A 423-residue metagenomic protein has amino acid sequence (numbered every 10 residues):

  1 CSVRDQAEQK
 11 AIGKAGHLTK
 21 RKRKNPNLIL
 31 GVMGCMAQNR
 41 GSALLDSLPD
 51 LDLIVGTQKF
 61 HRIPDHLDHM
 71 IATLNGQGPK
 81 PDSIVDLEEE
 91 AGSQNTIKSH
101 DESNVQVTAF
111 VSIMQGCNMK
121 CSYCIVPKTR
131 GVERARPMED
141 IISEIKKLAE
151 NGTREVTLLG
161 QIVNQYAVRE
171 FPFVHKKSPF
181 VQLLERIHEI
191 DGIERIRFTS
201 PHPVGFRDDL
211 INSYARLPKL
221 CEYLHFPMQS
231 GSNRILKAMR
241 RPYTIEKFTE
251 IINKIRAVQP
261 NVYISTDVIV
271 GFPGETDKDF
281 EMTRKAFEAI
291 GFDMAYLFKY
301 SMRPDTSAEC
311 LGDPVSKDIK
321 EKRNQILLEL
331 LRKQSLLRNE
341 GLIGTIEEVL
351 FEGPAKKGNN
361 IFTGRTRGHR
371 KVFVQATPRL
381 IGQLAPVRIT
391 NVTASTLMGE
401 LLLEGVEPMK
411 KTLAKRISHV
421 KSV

Functional and structural regions predicted by a protein language model:
C1-Y166, P179, L224, E246-A257 (+3 more regions): Proteins enriched for Cys/Gly/acidic motifs involved in redox and nucleic-acid/cofactor modification
L28, D52, D82, I193-E194 (+2 more regions): A structural micro-motif
L30-G34, N39, E150-D277, E288: Conserved SAM/AdoMet-binding glycine-rich loop
S103-V107, C117-M119, L220, S230 (+5 more regions): Short flexible coil/turn linkers enriched for glycine and charged/polar residues that connect secondary-structure
C121, I141, L158, F198 (+7 more regions): Conserved, mostly hydrophobic/aromatic
G160-I162, S200-H202, M228-S230, T266-V270 (+6 more regions): Active-site proximal loops enriched in glycine and acidic residues that flank catalytic Cys/His/Asp and coordinate
K278-R284: Short, acidic/polar
C310-V423: Terminal RNA-binding accessory module
